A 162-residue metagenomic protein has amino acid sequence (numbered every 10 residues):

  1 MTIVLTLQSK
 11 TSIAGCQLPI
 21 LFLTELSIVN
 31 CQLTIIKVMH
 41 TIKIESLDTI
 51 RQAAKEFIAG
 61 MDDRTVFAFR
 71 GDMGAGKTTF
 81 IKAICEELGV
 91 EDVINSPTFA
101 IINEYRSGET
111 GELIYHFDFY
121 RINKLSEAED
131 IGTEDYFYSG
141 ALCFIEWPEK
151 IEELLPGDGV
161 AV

Functional and structural regions predicted by a protein language model:
S12-I20, E25-I35: Arg/Gly-rich low-complexity intrinsically disordered repeat tracts
M39-E56: N-terminal pre-Walker A segment at the start of P-loop NTPase domains
H40, S126-A128, E134-V162: Short phosphate-coordinating micro-motif centered on Lys-Gly-acidic
F67-F69: Hydrophobic anchor at the beta1->P-loop junction of P-loop NTPases
D72: P-loop (Walker A) phosphate-binding loop of NTP-binding proteins
K77: Conserved lysine of the Walker
V90-Y105: Short beta-strand-centered segment that lines the nucleotide-binding/catalytic pocket of NTP-utilizing
